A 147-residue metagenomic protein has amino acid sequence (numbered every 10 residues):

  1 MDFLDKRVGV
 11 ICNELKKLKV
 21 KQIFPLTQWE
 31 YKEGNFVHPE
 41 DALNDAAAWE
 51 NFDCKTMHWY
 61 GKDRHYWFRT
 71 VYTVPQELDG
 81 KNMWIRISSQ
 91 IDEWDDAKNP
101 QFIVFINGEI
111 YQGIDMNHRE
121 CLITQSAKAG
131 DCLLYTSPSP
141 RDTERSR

Functional and structural regions predicted by a protein language model:
M1-C54: Accessory carbohydrate-binding/adhesion or oligomerization-edge regions at the termini of glycan-active proteins
W49, K81-I87, K128-S137: Short, well-structured beta-strand segments within conserved domains
H58-Y60: Outer-membrane beta-barrel proteins
K62-P75: Short beta-strands within extracellular/lumenal beta-sheet-rich domains
W67-R69, N99-Q101, C132: Extracellular structured ligand-interaction cores
D79-I106, D115: Aromatic-lined ligand-binding clefts that engage carbohydrates, nucleic acids, or primary amines
R86-S88, F105-G130: Aromatic/His-enriched, Gly/Pro-containing loop or helix-boundary segments that lie immediately adjacent to catalytic
P138-S146: Single conserved hydrophobic/aromatic residue that forms the stacking wall/gate of nucleotide- or nucleobase-binding
